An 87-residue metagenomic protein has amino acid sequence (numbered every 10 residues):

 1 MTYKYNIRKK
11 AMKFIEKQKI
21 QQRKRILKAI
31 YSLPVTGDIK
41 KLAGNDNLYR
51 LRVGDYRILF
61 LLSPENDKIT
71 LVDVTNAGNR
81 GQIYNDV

Functional and structural regions predicted by a protein language model:
M1-L27: Arg/Lys-rich, positively charged N-terminal/basic patches that mediate binding to nucleic acids
M1-Y5, V53, L61-V87: Enriched for short, Lys/Arg-rich terminal
I7, S32-T36, S63: Short histidine
R8, A43-N45, T75: Solvent-exposed beta-strand sheet faces enriched in polar/charged residues
M12, K40, G81: Nucleotide phosphate-binding site architecture
K17, S32-L33, A77: Conserved catalytic core of Hanks-type protein kinase domains
K28-L51: A short, surface-exposed loop/turn module that caps and links secondary-structure elements
I58: NAD-dependent ADP-ribosyltransferases
